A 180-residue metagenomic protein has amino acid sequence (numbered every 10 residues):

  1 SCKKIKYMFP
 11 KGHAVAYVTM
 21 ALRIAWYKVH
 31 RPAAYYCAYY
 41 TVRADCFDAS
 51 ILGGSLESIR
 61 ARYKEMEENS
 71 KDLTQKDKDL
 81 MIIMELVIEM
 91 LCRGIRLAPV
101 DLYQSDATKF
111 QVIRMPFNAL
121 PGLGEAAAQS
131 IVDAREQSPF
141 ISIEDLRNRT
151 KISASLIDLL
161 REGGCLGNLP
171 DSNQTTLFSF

Functional and structural regions predicted by a protein language model:
S1-F180: Noncatalytic, beta-rich nucleic-acid-contacting surfaces in large DNA/RNA-processing enzymes
